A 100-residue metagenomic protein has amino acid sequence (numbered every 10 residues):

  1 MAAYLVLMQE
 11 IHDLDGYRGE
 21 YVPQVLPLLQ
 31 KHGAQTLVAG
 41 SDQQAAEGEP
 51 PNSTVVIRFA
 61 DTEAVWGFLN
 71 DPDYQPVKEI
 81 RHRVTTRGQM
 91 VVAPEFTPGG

Functional and structural regions predicted by a protein language model:
M1-S53, A60-N70, P94-G100: Short S/T/G/P-rich N-terminal loop/turn motif that feeds into the first structured element of a domain
R18, R58, K78-R81: Basic side chains
S53-V55, G88-Q89: Generic beta-strand structural signal
W66-F68, D73-V91: C-terminal structural segments of small proteins and small subunits
